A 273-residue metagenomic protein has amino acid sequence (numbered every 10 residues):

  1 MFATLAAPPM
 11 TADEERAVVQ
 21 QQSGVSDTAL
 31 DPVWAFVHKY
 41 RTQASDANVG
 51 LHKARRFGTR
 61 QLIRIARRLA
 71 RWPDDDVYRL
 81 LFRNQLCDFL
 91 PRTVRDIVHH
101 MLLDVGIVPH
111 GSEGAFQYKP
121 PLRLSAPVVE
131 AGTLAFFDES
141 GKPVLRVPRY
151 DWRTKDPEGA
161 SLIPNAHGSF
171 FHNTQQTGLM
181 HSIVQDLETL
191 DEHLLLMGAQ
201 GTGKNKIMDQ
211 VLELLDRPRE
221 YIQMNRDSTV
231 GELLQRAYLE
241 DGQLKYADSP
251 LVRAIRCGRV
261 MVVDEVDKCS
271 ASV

Functional and structural regions predicted by a protein language model:
M1, A12, V230, R256-V273: Conserved AAA+/SF3 P-loop NTPase catalytic/coupling segment centered on the Walker-B
F2, G58, I183, L233 (+2 more regions): Conserved RecA-like P-loop NTPase ATPase core
A3, M10-H181, L190: Alpha-helical lid/collar subdomain of P-loop NTPases
L5, H193-L194, V260-M261: Conserved beta-strand position immediately N-terminal to the Walker
P9-E15, G201-T202, R226-T229, K268: Conserved nucleotide-binding/hydrolysis micro-motifs of P-loop NTPases
L162-A166, H172-N173, Y221-V252: Conserved AAA+ P-loop NTPase core
H181-D186, L239-V262: Conserved alpha-helical scaffold flanking the Walker A/P-loop in AAA+ ATPase domains
D191-R226: Walker A/P-loop
